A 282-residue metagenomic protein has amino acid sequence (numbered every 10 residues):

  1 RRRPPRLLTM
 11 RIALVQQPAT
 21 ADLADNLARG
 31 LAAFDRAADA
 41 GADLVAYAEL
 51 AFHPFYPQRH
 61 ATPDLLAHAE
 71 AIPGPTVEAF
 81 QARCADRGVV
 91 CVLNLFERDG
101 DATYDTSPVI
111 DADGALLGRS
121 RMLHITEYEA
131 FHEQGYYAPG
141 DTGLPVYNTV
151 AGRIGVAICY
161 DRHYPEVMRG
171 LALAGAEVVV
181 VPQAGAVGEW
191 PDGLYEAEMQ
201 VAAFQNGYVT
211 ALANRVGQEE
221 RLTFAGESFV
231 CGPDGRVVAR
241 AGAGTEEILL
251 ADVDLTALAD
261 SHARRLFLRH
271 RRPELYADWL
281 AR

Functional and structural regions predicted by a protein language model:
R1-T9: Short, Lys/Arg-enriched N-terminal segments with co-localized hydrophobic residues within the first ~10-30 amino acids
T9-Q17: Short beta-strand segments enriched in small/hydrophobic residues
L23, A32-D113, R119, G185-V201 (+1 more regions): Cys-nucleophile CN-hydrolase/nitrilase-fold catalytic domain and related Cys-dependent amidase chemistry that acts on
I72-V92, R153, R162-I248: CN hydrolase (nitrilase-like) catalytic-core segments centered on the catalytic cysteine and neighboring Lys/Glu
A82, R98-A174, A186-V201, A263-F267: Active-site catalytic loop in hydrolytic enzyme cores
L93-L95, T106-V109, P145, S228-V230 (+1 more regions): Short beta-strand scaffold segments in enzyme catalytic cores
T106, R119-R121, V181, R240 (+1 more regions): Residue-level detector of high-confidence beta-strand sites
A257-R282: A conserved C-terminal secondary-structure "cap"
